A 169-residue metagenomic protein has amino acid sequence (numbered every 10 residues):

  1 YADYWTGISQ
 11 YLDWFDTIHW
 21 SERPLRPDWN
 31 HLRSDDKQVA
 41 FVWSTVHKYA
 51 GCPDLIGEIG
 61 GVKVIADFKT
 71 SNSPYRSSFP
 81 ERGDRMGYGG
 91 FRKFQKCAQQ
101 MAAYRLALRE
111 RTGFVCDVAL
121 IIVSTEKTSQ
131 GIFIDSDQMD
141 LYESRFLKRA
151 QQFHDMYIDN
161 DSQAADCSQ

Functional and structural regions predicted by a protein language model:
Y1, V118, Q163-A164: Residue-level detector of intrinsically disordered, flexible termini and proteolytic processing junctions
Y1-W14, H19: Solvent-exposed, charged helical/coil patches that constitute nucleic-acid or partner-interaction surfaces
W20-N160: Mg2+/Mn2+-dependent nuclease catalytic core
N160-Q169: Glycine- and charge-rich intrinsically disordered segments
